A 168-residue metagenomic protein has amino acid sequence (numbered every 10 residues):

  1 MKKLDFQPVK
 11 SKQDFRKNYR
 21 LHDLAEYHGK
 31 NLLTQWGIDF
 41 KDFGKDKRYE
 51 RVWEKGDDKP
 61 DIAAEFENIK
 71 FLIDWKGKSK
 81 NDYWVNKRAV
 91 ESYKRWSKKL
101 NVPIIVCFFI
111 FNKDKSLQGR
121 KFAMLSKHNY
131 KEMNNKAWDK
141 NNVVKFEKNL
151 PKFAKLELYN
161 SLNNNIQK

Functional and structural regions predicted by a protein language model:
M1-F6, K12-Q13, L24-Y27, L32-Q35 (+4 more regions): Non-catalytic C-terminal interaction segments of nucleic acid-processing enzymes
R16, I69, W75-V85: Short beta-strand-loop-alpha-helix junction that forms the active-site gateway of nucleic-acid-processing nucleases
L21-G29, A89-S92: Conserved alpha-helical elements of sugar-nucleotide-dependent glycosyltransferases
F40-Y49: A short beta-strand-loop structural module common to alpha/beta enzyme folds
D42, L72-D74, I105-F108: A structural signal for short, well-ordered beta-strand segments and their strand-loop junctions that often border
R48-K55, N81-W84: Acidic-and-aromatic substrate-binding clefts and catalytic sites of carbohydrate-active enzymes
K55-I73: Active-site beta-strand-loop-beta-strand hairpin of nuclease catalytic cores that positions key catalytic residues
K78-L100: Mg2+/Mn2+-dependent nuclease catalytic core
